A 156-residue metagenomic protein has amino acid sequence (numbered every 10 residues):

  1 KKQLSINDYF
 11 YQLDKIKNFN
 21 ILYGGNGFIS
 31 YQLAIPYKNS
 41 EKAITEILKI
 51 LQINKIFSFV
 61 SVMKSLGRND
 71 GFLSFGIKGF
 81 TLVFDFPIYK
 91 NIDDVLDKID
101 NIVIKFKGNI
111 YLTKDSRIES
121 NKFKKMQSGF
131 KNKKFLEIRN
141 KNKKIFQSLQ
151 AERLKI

Functional and structural regions predicted by a protein language model:
K1-K98, M126: C-terminal substrate-recognition/cap domain of FAD-linked oxidoreductases
N91-D93, I104, G108-I156: Activity-critical C-terminal alpha-helical subdomain
